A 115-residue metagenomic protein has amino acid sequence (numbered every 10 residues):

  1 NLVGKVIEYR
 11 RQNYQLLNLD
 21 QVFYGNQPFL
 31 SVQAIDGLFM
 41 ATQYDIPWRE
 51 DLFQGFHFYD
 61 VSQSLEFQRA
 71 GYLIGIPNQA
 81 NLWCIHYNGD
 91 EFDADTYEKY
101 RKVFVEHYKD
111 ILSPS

Functional and structural regions predicted by a protein language model:
N1-D51: Conserved catalytic core of nucleotide-sugar-dependent glycosyltransferases
A34-I35, E50-S115: C-terminal catalytic/acceptor-binding lobe
